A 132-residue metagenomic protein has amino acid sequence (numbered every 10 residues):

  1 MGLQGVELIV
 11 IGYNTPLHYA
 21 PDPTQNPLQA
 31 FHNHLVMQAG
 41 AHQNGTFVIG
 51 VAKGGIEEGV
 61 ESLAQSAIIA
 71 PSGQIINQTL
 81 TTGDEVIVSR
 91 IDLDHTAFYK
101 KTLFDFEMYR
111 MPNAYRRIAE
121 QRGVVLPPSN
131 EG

Functional and structural regions predicted by a protein language model:
M1-I87: CN hydrolase (nitrilase-like) catalytic-core segments centered on the catalytic cysteine and neighboring Lys/Glu
L3, T96-G132: Cysteine/selenocysteine-centered motifs that mediate thiol-based redox chemistry or coordinate metal-sulfur cofactors
P16, A20, Q25, I56 (+4 more regions): A sequence-level detector of short, solvent-exposed, charge-rich linear segments
F31-H34, L93, Y109: Electropositive phosphate-/nucleotide-binding environments in soluble metabolic enzymes
G83-T102: A short, polar/charged loop-to-alpha-helix boundary motif
